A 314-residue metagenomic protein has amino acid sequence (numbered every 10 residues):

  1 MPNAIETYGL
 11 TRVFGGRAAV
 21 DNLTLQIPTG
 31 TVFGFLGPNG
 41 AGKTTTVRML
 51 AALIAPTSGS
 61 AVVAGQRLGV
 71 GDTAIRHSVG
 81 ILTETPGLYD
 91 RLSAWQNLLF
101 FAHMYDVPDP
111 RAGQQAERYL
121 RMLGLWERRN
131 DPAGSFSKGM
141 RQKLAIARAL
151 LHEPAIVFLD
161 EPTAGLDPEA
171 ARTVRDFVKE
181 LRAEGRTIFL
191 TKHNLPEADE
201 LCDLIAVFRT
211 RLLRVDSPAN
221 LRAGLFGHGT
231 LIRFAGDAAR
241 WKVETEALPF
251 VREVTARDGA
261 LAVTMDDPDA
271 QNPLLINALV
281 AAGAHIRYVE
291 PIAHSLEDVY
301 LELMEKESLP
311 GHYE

Functional and structural regions predicted by a protein language model:
M1-T11, K306-E314: ABC-family P-loop ATPase nucleotide-binding domain
N3-T7, R12-R209: ABC transporter nucleotide-binding domains
V70, Y89, P196, L213 (+3 more regions): Short alpha-helical
R175-D266: ABC transporter nucleotide-binding domain
P268-E314: C-terminal coupling/interaction segments
